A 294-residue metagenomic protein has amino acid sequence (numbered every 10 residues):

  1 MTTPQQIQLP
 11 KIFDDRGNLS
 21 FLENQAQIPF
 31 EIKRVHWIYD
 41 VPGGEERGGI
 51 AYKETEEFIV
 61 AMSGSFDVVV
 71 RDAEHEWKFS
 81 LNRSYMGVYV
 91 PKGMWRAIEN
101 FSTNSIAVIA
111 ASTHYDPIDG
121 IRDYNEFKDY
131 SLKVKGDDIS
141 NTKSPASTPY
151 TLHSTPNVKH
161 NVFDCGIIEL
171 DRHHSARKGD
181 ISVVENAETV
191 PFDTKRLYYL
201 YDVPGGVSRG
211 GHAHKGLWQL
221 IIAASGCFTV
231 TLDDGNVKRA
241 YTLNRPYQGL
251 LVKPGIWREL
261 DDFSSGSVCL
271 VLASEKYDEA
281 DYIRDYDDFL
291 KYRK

Functional and structural regions predicted by a protein language model:
M1-M86, T103-I106, A110-Q248, S265-G266 (+2 more regions): Non-catalytic, conserved peripheral segments adjacent to functional cores
R83-V88, G93-N100, R245-L250, P254-D262 (+1 more regions): Well-ordered alpha/beta subsegment
M94, A111-H114, I256, A273-K276: Short, flexible active-site-adjacent loop segments at beta-strand->alpha-helix junctions, enriched in small/polar
